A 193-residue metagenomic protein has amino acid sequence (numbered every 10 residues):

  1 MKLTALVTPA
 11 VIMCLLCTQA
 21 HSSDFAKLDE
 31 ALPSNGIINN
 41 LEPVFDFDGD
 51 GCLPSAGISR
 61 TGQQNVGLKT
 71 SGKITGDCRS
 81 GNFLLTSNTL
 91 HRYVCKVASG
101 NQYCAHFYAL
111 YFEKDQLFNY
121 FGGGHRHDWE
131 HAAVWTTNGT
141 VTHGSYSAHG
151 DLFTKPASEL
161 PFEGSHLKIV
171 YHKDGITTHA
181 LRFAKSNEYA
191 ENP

Functional and structural regions predicted by a protein language model:
M1-H21: Fungal secretory targeting signals
A20-E130, T136, G144-P193: A domain-level signal for the mature, folded cores of soluble proteins
